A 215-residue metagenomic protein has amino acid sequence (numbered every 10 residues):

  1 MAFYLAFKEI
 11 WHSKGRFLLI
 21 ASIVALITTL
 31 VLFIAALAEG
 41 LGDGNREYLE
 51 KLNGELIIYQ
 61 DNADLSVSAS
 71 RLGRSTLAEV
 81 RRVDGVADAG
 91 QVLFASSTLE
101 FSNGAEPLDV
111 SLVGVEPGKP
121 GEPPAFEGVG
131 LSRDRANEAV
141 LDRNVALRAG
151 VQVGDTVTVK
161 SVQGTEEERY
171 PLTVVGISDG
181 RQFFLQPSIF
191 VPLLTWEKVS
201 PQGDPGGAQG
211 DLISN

Functional and structural regions predicted by a protein language model:
M1-V31, G42, E47: N-terminal Sec/SRP start-transfer signal
T29-D109, R135: Hydrophobic, regular-secondary-structure patches
D84, V110, L172-G176: Small-residue-enriched segments and motifs
V110-A149: Short beta-strand boundary microenvironments
V162, E166-T173, I177-N215: Mechanotransmission and gating elements of multispan inner-membrane complexes involved in transport and envelope
